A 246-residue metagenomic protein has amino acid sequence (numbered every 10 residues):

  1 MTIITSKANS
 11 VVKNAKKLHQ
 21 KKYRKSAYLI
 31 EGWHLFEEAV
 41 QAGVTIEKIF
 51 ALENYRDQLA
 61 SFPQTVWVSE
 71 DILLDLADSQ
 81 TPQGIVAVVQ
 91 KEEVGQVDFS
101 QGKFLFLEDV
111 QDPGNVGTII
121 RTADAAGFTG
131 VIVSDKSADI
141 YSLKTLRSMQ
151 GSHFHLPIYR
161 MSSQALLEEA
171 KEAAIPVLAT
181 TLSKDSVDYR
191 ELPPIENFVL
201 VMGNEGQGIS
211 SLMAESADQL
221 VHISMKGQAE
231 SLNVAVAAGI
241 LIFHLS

Functional and structural regions predicted by a protein language model:
M1-N54, S137-A138: Boundary-proximal intrinsically disordered activation/regulatory segments immediately upstream of a helical core
T2-S6, V66-S69, L156-L166: Short acidic-hydrophobic, aromatic-tinged amphipathic segments that line or gate anion-handling sites
A60-D71, G102, E196, D218: Active-site regions of enzymes building and remodeling cell-envelope glycoconjugates
T65-Q90: Glycine/small-residue-rich loop that forms an oxyanion/phosphate-binding "nest" at active or ligand-binding sites
V68-S69, E108, S134-D135, P157 (+1 more regions): Short beta->alpha connector loops at strand-helix junctions that form conserved, small/polar/Pro-enriched
V97-D185: RNA substrate-binding interface of SAM-dependent RNA methyltransferases
A125-A126, T145-G151, S211-S246: Structured adenosyl-cofactor binding patch, chiefly the S-adenosyl-L-methionine
A179-A229: Active-site/ligand-binding-proximal alpha/beta "capping" segment
